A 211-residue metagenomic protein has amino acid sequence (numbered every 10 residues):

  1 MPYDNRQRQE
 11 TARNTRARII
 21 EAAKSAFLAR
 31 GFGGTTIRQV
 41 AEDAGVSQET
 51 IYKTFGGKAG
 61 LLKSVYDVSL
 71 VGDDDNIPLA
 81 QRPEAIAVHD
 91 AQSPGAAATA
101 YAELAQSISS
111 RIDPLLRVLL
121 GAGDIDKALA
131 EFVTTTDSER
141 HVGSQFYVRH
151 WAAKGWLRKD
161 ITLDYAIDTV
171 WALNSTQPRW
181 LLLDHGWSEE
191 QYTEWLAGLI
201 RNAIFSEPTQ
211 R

Functional and structural regions predicted by a protein language model:
M1-N14, P208-R211: N-terminal intrinsically disordered/low-complexity leader segments
T15, K58, S69, Y101 (+5 more regions): Hydrophobic/aromatic residues within well-ordered alpha-helical segments
R18, A22, A26-S64: Helix-turn-helix
F32, G121-D126, T176: Short helix-capping/turn signature of helix-turn-helix
R38-Q39, D43, T50, T54 (+6 more regions): Ligand-binding pocket scaffold of soluble enzyme catalytic domains
S64, D74-S110, I167: Hydrophobic alpha-helical connector segments
L104-L120, K127-K154, D164-D168: Amphipathic alpha-helical packing segments from all-alpha helical-bundle domains
A152-L199, E207-R211: Hydrophobic/aromatic-rich alpha-helical bundle segments in the mid-to-C-terminal region
